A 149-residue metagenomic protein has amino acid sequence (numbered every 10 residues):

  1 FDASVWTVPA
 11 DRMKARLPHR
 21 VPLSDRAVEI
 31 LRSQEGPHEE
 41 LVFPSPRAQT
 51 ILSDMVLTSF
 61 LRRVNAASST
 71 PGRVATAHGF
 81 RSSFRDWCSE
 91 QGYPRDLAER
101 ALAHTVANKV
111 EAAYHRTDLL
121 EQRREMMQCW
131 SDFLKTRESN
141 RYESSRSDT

Functional and structural regions predicted by a protein language model:
F1-S33, T105-A112, T149: Conserved tyrosine-mediated DNA breakage-rejoining catalytic core shared by Y-recombinases
F1-V5, G72-V74, Y93-A113, T136-S144 (+1 more regions): Short, polar N-cap/turn motifs at the start of nucleic acid-interacting alpha helices
T7-P9, V42-P44, H115: Residues in well-ordered beta-strands of folded domains
A15, V21, E29-T50, L57-R100 (+2 more regions): Short, basic (Lys/Arg/His-rich) helix/loop patches that form interaction surfaces in the mid-to-C-terminal regions
